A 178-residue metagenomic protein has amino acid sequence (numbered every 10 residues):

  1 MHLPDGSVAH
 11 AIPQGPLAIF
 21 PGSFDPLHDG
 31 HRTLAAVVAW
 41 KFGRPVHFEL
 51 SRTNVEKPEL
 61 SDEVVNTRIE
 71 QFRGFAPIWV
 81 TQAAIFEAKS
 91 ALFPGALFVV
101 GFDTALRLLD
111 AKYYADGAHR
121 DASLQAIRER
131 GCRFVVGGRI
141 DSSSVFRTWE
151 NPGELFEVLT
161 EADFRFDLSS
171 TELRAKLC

Functional and structural regions predicted by a protein language model:
M1-C178: Nucleotidyltransferase catalytic core that binds NTPs
